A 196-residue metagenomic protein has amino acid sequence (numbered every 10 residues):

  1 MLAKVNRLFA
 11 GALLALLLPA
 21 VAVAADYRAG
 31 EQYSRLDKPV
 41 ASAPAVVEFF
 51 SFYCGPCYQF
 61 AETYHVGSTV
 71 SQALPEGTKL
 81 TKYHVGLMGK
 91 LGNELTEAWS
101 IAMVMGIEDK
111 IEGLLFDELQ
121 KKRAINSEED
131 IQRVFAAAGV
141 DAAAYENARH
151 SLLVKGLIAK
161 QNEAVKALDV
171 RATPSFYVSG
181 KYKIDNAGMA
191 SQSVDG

Functional and structural regions predicted by a protein language model:
L2-G89: Extracytoplasmic thiol/disulfide redox context detector
L2-V5, A25, S51, A137-G196: C-terminal cap of thioredoxin/glutaredoxin-like
A43, L95, A172-T173: A structure-centric signal for secondary-structure junctions around beta-strands
V47, K121, F135, A144: Short, flexible active-site loop motifs that bind/organize anionic cofactors or intermediates
F52-Q132: Structural alpha/beta surface segment adjacent to cysteine/selenocysteine redox centers across thiol/disulfide enzymes
